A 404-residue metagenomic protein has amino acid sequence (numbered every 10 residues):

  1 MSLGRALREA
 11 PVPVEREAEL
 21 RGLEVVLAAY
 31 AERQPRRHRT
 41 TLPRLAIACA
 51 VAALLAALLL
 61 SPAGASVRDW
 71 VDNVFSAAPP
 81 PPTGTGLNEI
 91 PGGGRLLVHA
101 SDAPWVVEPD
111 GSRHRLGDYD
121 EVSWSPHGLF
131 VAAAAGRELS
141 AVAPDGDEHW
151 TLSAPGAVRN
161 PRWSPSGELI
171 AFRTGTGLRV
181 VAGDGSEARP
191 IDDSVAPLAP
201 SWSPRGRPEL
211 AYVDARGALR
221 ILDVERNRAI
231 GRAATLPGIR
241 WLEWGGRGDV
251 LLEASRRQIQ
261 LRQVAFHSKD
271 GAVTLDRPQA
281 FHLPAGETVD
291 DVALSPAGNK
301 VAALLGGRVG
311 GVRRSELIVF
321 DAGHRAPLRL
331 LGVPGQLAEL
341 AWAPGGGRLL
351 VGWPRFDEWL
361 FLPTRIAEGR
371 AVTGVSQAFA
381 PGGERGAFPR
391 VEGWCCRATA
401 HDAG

Functional and structural regions predicted by a protein language model:
G4-R8, P13-E17, R21, R44-G404: Sequence signature of WD/YWTD-type beta-propeller architectures
V25-H38: Juxtamembrane low-complexity tails/linkers enriched in Ser/Thr-Pro and polybasic
T40-L42: Bacterial N-terminal signal peptides that target proteins for export
